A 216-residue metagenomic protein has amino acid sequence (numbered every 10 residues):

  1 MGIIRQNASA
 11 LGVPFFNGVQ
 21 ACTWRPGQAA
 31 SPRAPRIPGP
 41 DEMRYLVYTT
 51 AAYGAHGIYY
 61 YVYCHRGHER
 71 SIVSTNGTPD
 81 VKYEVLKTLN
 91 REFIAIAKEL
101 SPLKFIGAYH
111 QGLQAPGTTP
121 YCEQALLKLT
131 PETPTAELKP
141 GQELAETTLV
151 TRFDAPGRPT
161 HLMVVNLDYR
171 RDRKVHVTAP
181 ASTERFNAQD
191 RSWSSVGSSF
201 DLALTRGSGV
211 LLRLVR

Functional and structural regions predicted by a protein language model:
I3-D41, H68-I72: Active-site clefts of carbohydrate-active enzymes
I3-F15, Y53-H56, L89-L100: A structural motif corresponding to the C-terminal end of an alpha-helix and its immediate exit/capping segment
P14-V19, A51, G57-Y61, M163-V164: Structural recognition of the beta-strand scaffold that forms the well-ordered cores of secreted hydrolase catalytic
A21-T23, C64, N166-D168: Residue-level signal for short, function-critical loop segments
I37, D41-I94, K104-T118: Aromatic/acidic polysaccharide-binding cleft in carbohydrate-active enzymes
Q114-P180: Carbohydrate-binding surface patches
T178-S192: Solvent-exposed beta-hairpin/edge-strand motifs
V196-R216: C-terminal beta-strand-rich structural cap/linker in extracellular carbohydrate-active enzymes
